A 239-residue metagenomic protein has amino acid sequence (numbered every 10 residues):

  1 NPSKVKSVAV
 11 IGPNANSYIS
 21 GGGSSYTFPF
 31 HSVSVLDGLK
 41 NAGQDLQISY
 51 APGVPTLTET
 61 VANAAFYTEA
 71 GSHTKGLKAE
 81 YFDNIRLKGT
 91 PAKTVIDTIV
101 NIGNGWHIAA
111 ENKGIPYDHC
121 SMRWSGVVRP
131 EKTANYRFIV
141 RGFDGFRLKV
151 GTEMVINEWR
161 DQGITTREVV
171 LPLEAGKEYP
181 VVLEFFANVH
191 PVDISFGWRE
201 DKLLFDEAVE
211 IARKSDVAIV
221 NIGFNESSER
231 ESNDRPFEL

Functional and structural regions predicted by a protein language model:
N1-P2, S20, A175: Generic structural "secondary-structure junction" signal
N1-V5, V33-Y50, V54: Carbohydrate-binding surfaces of carbohydrate-active enzymes
V5-A15, A218-V220: Core structural elements
G12-I19, A65-G71: Short, charged low-complexity intrinsically disordered segments located at boundaries of structured domains
N14, S24-S25, D144, N225: Gly/Ser/Thr-rich beta-alpha loop segments that engage phosphate groups in nucleotides
A15-A42, E158-W159, S232-L239: Glycine- and acidic-residue-enriched helix-capping/strand-helix junction motifs
I48-R137, R141-R230, D234-P236: Extracellular/secretory pathway-exposed regions associated with glycan biology
